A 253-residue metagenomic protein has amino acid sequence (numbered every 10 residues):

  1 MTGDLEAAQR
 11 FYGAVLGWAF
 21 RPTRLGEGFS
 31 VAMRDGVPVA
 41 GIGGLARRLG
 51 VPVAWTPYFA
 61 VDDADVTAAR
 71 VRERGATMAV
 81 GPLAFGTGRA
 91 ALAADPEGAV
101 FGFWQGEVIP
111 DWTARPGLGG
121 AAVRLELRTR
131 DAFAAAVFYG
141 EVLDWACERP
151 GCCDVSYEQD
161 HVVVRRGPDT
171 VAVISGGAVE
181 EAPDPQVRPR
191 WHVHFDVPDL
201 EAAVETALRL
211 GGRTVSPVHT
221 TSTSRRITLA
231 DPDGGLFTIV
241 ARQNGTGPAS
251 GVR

Functional and structural regions predicted by a protein language model:
M1-G3, V31, L45-R70, R89-A94 (+4 more regions): Vicinal oxygen chelate
M1-P38, E73, G81-T87, T129-T170 (+2 more regions): Core segments of cupin and vicinal oxygen chelate
Y12, W18, W55-P57, W104 (+2 more regions): Bulky hydrophobic/aromatic packing residues
R21, L45-R47, A249: Intrinsically disordered, low-complexity, compositionally biased regions/tails
L25-G117: Active-site-adjacent scaffolding segments
A40-G43, A172-G176: Short amphipathic beta-strand/extended segments with alternating polar/hydrophobic composition
A76-V123, L127, R149-D169, S175-G177 (+3 more regions): Vicinal oxygen chelate
